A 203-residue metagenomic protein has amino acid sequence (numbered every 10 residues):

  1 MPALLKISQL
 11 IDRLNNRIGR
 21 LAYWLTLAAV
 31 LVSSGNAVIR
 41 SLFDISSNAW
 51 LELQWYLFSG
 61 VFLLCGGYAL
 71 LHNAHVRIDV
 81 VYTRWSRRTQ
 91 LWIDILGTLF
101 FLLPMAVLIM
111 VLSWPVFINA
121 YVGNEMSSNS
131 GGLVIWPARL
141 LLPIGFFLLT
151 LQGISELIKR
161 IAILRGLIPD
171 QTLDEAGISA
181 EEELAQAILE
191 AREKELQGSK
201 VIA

Functional and structural regions predicted by a protein language model:
M1-A203: Alpha-helical transmembrane segments and membrane-interface helix-loop junctions in multi-pass membrane proteins
